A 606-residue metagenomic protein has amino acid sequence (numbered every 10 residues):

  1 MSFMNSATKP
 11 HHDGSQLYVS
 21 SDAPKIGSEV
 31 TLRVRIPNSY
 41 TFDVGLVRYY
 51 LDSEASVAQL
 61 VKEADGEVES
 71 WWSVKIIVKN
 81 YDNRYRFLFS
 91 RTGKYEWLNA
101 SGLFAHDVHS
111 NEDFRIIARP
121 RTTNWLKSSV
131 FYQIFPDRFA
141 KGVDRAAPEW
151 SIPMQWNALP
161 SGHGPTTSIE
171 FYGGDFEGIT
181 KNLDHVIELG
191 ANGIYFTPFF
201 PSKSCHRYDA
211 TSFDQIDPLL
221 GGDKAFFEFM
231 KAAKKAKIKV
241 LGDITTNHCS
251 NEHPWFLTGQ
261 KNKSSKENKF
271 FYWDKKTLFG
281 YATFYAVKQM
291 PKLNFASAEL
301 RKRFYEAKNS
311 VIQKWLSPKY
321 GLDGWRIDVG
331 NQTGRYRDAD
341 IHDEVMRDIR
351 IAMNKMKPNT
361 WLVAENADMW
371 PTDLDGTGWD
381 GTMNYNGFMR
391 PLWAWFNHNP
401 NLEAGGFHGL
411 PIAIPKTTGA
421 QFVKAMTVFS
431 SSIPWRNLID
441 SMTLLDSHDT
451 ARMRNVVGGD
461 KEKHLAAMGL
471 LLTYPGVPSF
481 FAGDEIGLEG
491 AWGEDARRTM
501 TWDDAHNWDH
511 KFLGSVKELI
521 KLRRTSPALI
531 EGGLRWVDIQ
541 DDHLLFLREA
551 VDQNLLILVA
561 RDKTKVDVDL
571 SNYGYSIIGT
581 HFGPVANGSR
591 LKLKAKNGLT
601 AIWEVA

Functional and structural regions predicted by a protein language model:
M1-F135, A140-K141, E149-I152, H163-P165 (+5 more regions): Carbohydrate-interacting/catalytic domains
T41, V130, G190, D209 (+2 more regions): Short loop/turn motifs at secondary-structure junctions
F89, V143, T197-P198, G242-T246 (+3 more regions): Glycine-rich, histidine-containing beta strand-loop boundary motifs that form or position
S101-G102, W125, N251-E252, F256-K263 (+8 more regions): Conserved alpha/beta catalytic core and glycan-binding cleft of carbohydrate-active enzymes
V130-Y132, I194-F196, V240-G242, W325 (+3 more regions): Hydrophobic faces of well-ordered beta-strands that scaffold small-molecule active sites in alpha/beta enzyme cores
F135-G193, F199-Y320, V345, I349-K355 (+2 more regions): Substrate-binding/active-site clefts of carbohydrate-active enzymes
G330-G334, D449-R452: A short, flexible beta-alpha/helix-coil linker loop
G334-I341: Short, flexible/disordered intra-domain loops and linkers
